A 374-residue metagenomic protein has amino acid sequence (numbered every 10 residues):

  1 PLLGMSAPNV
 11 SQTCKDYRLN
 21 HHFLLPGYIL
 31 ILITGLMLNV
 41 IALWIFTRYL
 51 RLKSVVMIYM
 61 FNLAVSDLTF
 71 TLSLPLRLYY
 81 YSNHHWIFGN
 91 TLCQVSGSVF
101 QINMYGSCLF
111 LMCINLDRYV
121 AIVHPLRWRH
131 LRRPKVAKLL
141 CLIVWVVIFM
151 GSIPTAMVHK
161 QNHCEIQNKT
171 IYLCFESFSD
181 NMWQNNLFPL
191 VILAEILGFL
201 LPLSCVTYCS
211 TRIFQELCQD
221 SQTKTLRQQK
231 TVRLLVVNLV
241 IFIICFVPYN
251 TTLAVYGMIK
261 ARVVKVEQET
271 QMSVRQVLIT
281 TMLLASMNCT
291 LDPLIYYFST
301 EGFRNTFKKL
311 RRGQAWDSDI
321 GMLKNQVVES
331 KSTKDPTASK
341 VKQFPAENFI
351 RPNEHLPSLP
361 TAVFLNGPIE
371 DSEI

Functional and structural regions predicted by a protein language model:
P1-K15, I166-Q167, T225, K265-E267 (+1 more regions): Intrinsically disordered regulatory tails of 7TM GPCRs
G4-Y17, Y81, H85-Q101, Y105 (+3 more regions): Loop architecture of class A 7-transmembrane GPCRs
Y17-I29, K53-I114, A121-P134: Extracellular TM2-ECL1-early TM3 structural module of rhodopsin-like
N20-Y49, S204-S210: First transmembrane helix
Y28-L32, I45, T69-H84, G97 (+5 more regions): Helix-to-loop junction signature of class
L32, N62-L74, C141-S152, E195-L203 (+2 more regions): Alpha-helical transmembrane segments of multi-pass membrane proteins
F110-V123, T155-K169, I192-Q222, K230-K260 (+1 more regions): Class A (rhodopsin-like) GPCR signature focused on the TM5-ICL3 interface and adjacent 7TM helical core
I241, V247, T251, Q276-S332: Seventh transmembrane helix
